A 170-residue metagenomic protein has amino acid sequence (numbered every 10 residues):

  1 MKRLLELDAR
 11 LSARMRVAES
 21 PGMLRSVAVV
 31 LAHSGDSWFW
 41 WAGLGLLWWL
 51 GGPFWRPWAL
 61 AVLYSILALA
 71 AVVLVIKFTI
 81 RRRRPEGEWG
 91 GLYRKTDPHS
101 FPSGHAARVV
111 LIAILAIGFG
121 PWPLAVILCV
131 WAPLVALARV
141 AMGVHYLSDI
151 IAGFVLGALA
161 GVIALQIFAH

Functional and structural regions predicted by a protein language model:
M1-W41, V73-S100: N-terminal transmembrane-helix/juxtamembrane module of multi-pass inner/ER membrane proteins
P21-L24, P53-W58, P85-E86, G120-V126 (+1 more regions): Membrane-helix interface segments
V30, G45-L46, L63, C129-P133 (+1 more regions): Residue-level signature of the transmembrane alpha-helical core of multi-pass small-molecule transporters
G35-W48, V130: Hydrophobic alpha-helical transmembrane segments
L44-V72: Interfacial segments of alpha-helical transmembrane regions
W48, V72-R81, I117, L165-A169: Membrane-water interface at transmembrane helix exits
L63-F78, A125-L137: Small-polar-interrupted transmembrane alpha-helices in polytopic inner-membrane proteins
W89-H170: Membrane-embedded catalytic cores of phosphoryl/pyrophosphoryl-handling enzymes
